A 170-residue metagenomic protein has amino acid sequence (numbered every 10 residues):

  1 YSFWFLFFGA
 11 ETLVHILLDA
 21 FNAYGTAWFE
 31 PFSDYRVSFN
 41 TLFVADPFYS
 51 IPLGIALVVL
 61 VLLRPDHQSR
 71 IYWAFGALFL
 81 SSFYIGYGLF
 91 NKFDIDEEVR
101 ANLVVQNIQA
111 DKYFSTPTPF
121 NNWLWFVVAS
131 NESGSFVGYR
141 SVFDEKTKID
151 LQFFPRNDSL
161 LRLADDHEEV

Functional and structural regions predicted by a protein language model:
Y1-E97, A101-Q109, F114-P117: N-terminal membrane-targeting hydrophobic helices
Q109-K112, P119-V170: Extracytosolic and intramembrane catalytic regions of membrane-associated proteins in envelope/secretory systems
